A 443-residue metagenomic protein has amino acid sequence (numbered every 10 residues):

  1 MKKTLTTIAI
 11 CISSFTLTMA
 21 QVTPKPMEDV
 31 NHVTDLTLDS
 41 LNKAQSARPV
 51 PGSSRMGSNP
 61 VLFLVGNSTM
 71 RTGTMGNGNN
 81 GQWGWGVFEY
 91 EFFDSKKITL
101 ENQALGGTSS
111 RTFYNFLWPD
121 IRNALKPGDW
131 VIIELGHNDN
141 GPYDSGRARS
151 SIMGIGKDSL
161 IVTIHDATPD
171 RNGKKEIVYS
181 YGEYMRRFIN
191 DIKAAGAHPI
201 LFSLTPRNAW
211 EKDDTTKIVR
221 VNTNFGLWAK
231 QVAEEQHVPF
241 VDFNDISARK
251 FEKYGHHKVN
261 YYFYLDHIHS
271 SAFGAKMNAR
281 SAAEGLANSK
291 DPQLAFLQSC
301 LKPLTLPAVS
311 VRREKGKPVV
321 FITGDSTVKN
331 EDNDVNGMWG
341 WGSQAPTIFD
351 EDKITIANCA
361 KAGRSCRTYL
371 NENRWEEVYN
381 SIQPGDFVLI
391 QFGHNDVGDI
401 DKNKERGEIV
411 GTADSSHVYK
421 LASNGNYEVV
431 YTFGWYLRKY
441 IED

Functional and structural regions predicted by a protein language model:
M1-P24: Bacterial Sec-dependent N-terminal signal peptides
V22-S46, S58, H256-V319: Conserved catalytic region of serine esterases and O-acyltransferases that act on ester linkages in lipids
P24-A104, P119-V131, R147-G154, A308-A360 (+2 more regions): Serine-esterase "nucleophile elbow" of acetyl-processing enzymes
V65-T69, N102-G107, E134-H137, F202-P206 (+5 more regions): Active-site-proximal beta-strand/loop segments in catalytic clefts of secreted hydrolases
T72, S110, A209, A248-K250 (+2 more regions): Generic structural signal for helix capping and beta-alpha/helix-loop junctions
T74-G78, F113, D213-R220, D332-N336 (+1 more regions): Short, solvent-exposed loop/turn segments at secondary-structure boundaries
S109-D120, C366-E377: N-terminal post-signal-peptidase region of extra-cytosolic proteins
D120-A272, K276, A283-Q298, R374-D443: Alpha-helical cap/lid subdomain in secreted, periplasmic, or secretory-pathway luminal O-acyl-processing enzymes
